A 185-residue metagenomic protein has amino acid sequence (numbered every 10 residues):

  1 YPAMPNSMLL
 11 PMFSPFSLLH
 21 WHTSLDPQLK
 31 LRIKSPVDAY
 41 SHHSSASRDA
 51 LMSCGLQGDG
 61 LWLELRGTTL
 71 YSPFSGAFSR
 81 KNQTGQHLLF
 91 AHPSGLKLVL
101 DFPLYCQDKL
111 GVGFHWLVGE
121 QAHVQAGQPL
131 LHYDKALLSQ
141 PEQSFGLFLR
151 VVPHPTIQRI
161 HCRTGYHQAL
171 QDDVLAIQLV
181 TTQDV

Functional and structural regions predicted by a protein language model:
P5-V185: Contiguous, well-folded functional domains in the mature portion of proteins
